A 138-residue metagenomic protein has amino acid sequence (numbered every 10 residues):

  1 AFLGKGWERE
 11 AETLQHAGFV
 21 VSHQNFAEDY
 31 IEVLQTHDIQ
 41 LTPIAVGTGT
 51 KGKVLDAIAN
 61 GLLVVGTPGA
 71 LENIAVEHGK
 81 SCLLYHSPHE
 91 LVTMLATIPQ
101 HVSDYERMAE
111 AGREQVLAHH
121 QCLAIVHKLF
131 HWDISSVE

Functional and structural regions predicted by a protein language model:
G4-T36: Nucleotide-activated donor-binding/catalytic signature segment of Leloir-type glycosyltransferases, i.e., the conserved
R9-E10, Y30-I31, G47-T50, A70-A75: Short glycine/proline-enriched, acidic/aromatic patches that form the donor-sugar handling elements
H23, A27-I31, V54, E72 (+1 more regions): Acidic, amphipathic alpha-helical patches
L34-G49, L62: Acidic donor-binding loop of glycosyltransferase active sites
T50, G66-P68, Y85-H86: Conserved acidic donor-binding loop of glycosyltransferase catalytic domains
K53-D56, L63-T67: Short hydrophobic beta-strand element within catalytic cores of glycosyltransferases and related nucleotide-activated
H78-H89, T97-V102: Conserved acidic donor-binding segment of nucleotide-sugar-dependent glycosyltransferases
S103-D133: A charged, aromatic-enriched C-terminal amphipathic alpha-helix characteristic of glycosyltransferases across folds
